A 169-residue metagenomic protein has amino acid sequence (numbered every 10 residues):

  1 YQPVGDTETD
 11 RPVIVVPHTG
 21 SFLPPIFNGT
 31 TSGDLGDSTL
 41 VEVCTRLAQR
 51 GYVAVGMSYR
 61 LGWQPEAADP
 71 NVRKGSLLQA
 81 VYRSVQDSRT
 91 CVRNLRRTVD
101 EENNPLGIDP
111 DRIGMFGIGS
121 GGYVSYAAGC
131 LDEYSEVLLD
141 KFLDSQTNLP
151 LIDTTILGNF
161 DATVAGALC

Functional and structural regions predicted by a protein language model:
Y1, D10, D87, D109-D111: Acidic side chains
Y1-D6, A167: N-terminal-biased segments
Y1-Q2, H18-S21, G51, V92 (+2 more regions): Sec/Tat-exported extracytoplasmic proteins
G5-R11, V16-A67: Short substrate-entry loop that stabilizes the transition state in hydrolases
F22, A48, V53, D87-N94 (+1 more regions): Conserved short hydrophobic patches within well-ordered secondary structure
G33-T39, V43, V55, Y59-L95 (+1 more regions): Catalytic nucleophile-loop/oxyanion-hole region of alpha/beta-hydrolase and closely related hydrolase-like folds
T90-C169: Primarily recognizes the serine-hydrolase "nucleophile elbow" in alpha/beta-hydrolase and SGNH/GDSL folds
